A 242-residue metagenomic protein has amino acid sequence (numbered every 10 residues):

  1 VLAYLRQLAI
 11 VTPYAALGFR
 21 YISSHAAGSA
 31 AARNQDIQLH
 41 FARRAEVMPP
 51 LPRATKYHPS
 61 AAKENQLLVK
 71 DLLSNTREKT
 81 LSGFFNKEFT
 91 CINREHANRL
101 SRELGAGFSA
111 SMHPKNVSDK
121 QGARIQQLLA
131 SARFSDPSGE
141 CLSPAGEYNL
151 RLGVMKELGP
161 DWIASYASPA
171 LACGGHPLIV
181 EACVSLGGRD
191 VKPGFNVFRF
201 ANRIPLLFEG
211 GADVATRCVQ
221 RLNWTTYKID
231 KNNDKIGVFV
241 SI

Functional and structural regions predicted by a protein language model:
V1-I242: N-terminal assembly/transducer modules of large multi-domain enzymes, emphasizing dimerization/partner-binding
